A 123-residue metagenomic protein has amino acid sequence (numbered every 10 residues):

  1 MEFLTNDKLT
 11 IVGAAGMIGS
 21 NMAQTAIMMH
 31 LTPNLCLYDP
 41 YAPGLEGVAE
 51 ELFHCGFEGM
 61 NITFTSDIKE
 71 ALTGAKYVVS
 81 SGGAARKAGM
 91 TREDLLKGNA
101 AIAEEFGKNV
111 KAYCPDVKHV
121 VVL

Functional and structural regions predicted by a protein language model:
N6, L31-K76, A84, M90: Conserved N-terminal Rossmann-fold NAD(P) cofactor-binding segment
A15: Conserved glycine-rich cofactor-binding loop
G19-S20: N-terminal Rossmann-fold NAD(P) dinucleotide-binding loop
A23-Q24, G107: Generic hydrophobic/aromatic pocket-lining and core-packing "Φ" positions
T25-L31: A short, Lys/Arg-enriched amphipathic alpha-helix followed by its capping loop at the start of a domain
T91-L123: Rossmann-like NAD(P)(H) cofactor-binding subdomain of soluble oxidoreductases
